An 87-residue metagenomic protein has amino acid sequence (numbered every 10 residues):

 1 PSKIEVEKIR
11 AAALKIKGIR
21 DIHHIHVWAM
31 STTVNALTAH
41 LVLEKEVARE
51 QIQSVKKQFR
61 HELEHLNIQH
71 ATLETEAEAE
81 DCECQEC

Functional and structural regions predicted by a protein language model:
P1-C87: Peripheral (non-transmembrane) domains and long loops of multi-pass membrane proteins
